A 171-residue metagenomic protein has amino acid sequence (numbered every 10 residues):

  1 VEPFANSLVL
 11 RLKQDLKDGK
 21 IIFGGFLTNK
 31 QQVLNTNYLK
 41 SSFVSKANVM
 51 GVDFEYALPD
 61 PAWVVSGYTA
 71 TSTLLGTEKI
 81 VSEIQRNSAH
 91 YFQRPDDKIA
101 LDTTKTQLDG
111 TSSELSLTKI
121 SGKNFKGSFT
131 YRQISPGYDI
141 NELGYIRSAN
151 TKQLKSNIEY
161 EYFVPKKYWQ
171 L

Functional and structural regions predicted by a protein language model:
V1, L27-V33, L58, T69-L75 (+2 more regions): Transmembrane beta-strands of outer-membrane beta-barrel pores
V1-S45: A conserved hydrophobic secondary-structure block that centers on an alpha-helix together with its immediately flanking
P3-L8, K46-M50, D109-S113, N150-L154: Residues that define the transmembrane beta-barrel architecture of outer-membrane proteins
L10-Q14, V52-Y56, L115-K119, S156-Y160: Residues on the lipid-exposed face of transmembrane beta-strands in outer-membrane beta-barrel proteins
L12, F23-G25, F54, V65-G67 (+1 more regions): Membrane-embedded beta-strand positions of outer-membrane beta-barrel proteins
K17-I22, P59-V65, T118-N124, F163-L171: Short loop/turn motifs that connect adjacent beta-strands in outer-membrane beta-barrel proteins
L34-S41, E78-I84, D139-Y145: Outer-membrane beta-barrel translocator domains and adjoining extracellular loop/strand segments of Gram-negative
G51-D53, R94-G127, S148: Phosphate/diphosphate-binding loops
